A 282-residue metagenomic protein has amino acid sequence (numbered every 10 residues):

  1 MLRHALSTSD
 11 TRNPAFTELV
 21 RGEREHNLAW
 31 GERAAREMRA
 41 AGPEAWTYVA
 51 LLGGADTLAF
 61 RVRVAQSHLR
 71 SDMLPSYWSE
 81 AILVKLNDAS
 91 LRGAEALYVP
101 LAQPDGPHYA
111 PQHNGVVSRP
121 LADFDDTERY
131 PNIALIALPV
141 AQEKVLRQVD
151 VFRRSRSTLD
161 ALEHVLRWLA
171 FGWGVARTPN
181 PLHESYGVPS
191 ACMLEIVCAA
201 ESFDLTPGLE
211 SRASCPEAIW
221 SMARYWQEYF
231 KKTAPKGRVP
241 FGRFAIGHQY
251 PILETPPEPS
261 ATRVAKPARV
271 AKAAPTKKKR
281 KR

Functional and structural regions predicted by a protein language model:
M1-R282: Cysteine-nucleophile amide-bond enzymes
